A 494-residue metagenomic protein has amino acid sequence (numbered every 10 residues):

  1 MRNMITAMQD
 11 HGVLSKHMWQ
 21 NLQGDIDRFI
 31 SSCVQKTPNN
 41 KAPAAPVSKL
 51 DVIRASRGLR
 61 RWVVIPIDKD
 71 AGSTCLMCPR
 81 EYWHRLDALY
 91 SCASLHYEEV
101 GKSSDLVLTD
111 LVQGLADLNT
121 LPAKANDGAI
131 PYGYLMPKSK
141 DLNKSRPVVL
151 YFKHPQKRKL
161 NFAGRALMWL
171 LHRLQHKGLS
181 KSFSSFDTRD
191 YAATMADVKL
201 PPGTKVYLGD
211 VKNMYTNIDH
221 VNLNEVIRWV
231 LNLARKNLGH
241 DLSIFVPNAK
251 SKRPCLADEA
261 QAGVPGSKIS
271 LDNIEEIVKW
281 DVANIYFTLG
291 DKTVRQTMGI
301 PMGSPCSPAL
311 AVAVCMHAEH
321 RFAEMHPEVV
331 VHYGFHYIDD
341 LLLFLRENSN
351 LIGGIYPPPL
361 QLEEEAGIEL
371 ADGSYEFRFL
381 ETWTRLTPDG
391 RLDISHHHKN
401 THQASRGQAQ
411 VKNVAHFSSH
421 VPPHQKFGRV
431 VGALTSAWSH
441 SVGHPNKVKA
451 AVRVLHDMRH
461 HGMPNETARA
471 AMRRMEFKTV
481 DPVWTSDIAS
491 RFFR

Functional and structural regions predicted by a protein language model:
M1-I53, G58-W62, M298, P305 (+3 more regions): Active-site and adjacent loop segments of nucleotide-processing enzymes that use two-metal-ion phosphate chemistry
M1-Q175, L179-S180, H460, P464-R469 (+1 more regions): Non-catalytic nucleic-acid-binding interfaces of large nucleic-acid enzymes and RNP effectors
W19, Q23, D27, P79 (+17 more regions): Generic preference for well-ordered alpha-helical elements
K69-D70, Y82-W83, K140-N143, K153-P155 (+5 more regions): Conserved beta-strand elements of beta-rich interaction domains across eukaryotes, especially beta-propellers
N119-P122, Y132, D190-M195, R321 (+3 more regions): Eukaryotic intrinsically disordered and solvent-exposed regulatory patches
K144-P147, K157-L160, L171-H172, T216-D219 (+4 more regions): Short helix/loop capping segments that flank catalytic or ligand/cofactor-binding pockets
Q156-L208, N213-N217, H240-S251: Active-site-proximal segment of RNA-dependent polymerases
V198-P358, A371-F379, T387: Conserved polymerase palm-domain catalytic core
